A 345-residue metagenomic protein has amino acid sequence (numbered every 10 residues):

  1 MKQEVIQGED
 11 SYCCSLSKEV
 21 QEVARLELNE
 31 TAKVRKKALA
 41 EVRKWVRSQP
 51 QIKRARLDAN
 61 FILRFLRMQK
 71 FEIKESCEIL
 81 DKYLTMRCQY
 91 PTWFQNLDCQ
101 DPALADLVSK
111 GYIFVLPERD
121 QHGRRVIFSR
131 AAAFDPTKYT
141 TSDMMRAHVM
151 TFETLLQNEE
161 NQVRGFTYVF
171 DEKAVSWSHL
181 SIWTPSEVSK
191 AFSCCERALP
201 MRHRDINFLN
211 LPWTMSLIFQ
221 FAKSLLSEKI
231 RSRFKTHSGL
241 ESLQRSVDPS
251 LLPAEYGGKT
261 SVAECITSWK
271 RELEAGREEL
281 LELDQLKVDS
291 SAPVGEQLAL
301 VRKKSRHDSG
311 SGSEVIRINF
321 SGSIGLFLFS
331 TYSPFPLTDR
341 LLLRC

Functional and structural regions predicted by a protein language model:
M1-C345: Basic, amphipathic alpha-helical/coil surface patches used to engage anionic, phosphate-bearing ligands and membranes
